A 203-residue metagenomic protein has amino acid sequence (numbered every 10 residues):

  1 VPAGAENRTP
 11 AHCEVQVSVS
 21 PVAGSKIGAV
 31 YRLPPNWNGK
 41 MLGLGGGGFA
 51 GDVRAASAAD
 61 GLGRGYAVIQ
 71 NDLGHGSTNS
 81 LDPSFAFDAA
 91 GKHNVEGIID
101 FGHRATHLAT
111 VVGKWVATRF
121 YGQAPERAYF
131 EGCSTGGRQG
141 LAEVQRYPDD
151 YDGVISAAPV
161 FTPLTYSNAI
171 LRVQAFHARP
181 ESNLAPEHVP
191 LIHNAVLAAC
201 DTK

Functional and structural regions predicted by a protein language model:
V1-N38, A55-A56, K203: Catalytic-loop region of hydrolases
S18, P34, L44-G48, N71-G74 (+2 more regions): Active-site-proximal beta-strand/loop segments in catalytic clefts of secreted hydrolases
N38, G48-P125, N168-A169, F176: Cap/lid segment of the alpha/beta-hydrolase catalytic domain
K40, Q123-S134: Alpha/beta-hydrolase fold nucleophile elbow
L44, G48, V112, V116 (+3 more regions): Generic, well-ordered alpha-helical scaffold segments in large soluble proteins
D52, G132-A142: Glycine-rich nucleophile elbow surrounding the catalytic serine of serine-hydrolase chemistry
V95, I99-T106, T110, G137 (+4 more regions): Solvent-exposed, acidic/flexible segments
A142-V144, D149-K203: A catalytic-pocket lid/entrance helix-loop region that shapes and gates access to the active site across common
